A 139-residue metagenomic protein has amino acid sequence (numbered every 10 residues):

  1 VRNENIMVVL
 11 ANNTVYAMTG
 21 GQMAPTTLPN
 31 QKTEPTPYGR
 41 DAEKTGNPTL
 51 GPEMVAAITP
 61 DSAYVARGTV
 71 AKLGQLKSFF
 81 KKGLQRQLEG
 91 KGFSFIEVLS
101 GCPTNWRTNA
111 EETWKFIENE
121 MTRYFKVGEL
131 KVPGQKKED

Functional and structural regions predicted by a protein language model:
V1-A17, S78: Thiamine diphosphate
V1-R2, N12, Q22-A24, N105: "Short basic amphipathic alpha-helical interaction patches in structured regions
R2, A24-P25, K81-Q85, E111-I117: Short, solvent-exposed amphipathic alpha-helical segments in soluble enzyme and RNA/protein-processing domains
V15-G20, L73-L76, C102-W106: Short, well-ordered, mixed-charge alpha-helical segments that flank or form enzyme active sites
M18-Q31: Active-site-proximal loop->helix
L28-E89: Conserved thiamine diphosphate
L88-D139: Flexible, low-complexity linker and terminal segments
